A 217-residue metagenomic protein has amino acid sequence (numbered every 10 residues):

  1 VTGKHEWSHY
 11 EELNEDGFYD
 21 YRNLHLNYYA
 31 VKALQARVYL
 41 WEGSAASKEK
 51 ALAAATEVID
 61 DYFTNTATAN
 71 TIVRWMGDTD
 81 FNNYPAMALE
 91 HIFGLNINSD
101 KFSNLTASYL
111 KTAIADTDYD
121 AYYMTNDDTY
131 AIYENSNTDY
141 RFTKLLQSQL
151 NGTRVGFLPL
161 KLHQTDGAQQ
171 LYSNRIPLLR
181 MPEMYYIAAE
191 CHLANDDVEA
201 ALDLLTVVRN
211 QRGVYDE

Functional and structural regions predicted by a protein language model:
V1-Y109, A115, A131-E217: Acidic/polar-rich alpha-helix caps and helix-coil junctions
Y119-D127: N-terminal segment of the mature soluble domain
